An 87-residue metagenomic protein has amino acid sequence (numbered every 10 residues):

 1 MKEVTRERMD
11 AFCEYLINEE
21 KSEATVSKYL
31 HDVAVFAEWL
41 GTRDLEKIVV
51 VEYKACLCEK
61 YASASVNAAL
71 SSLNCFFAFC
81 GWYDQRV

Functional and structural regions predicted by a protein language model:
K2-D10: Onset of an N-terminal alpha helix
M9-V87: N-terminal core-binding DNA-recognition domain of tyrosine recombinases/integrases
